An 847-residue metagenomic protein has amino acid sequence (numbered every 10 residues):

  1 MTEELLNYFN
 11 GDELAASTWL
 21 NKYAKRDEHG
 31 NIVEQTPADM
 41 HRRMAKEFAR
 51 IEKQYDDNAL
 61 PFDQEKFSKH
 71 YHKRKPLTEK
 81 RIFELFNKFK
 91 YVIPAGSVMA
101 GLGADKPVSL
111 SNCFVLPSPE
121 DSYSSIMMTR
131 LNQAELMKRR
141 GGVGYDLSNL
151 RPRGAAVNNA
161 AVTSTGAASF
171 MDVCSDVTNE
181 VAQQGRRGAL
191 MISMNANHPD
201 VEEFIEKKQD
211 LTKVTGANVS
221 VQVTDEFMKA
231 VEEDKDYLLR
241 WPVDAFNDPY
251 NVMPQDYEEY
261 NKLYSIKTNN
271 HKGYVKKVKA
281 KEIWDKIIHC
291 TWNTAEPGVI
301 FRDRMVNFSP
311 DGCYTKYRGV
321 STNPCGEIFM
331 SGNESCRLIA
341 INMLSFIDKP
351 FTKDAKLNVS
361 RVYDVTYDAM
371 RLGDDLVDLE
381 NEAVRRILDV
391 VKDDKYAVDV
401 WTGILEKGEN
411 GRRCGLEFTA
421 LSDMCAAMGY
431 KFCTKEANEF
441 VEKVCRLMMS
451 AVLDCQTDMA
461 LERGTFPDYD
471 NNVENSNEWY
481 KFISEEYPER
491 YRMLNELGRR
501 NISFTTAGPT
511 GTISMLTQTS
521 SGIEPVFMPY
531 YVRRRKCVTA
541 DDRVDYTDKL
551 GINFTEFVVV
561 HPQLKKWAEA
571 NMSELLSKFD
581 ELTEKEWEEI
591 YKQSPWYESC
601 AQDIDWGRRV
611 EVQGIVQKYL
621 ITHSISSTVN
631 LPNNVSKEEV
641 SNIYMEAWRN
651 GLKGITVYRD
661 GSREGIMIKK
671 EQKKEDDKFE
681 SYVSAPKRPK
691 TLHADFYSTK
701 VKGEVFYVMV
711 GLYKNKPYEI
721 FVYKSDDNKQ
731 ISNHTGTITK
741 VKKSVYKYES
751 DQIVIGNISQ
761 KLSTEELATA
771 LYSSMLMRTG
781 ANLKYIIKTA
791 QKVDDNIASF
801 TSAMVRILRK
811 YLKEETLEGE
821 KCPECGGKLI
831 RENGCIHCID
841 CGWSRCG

Functional and structural regions predicted by a protein language model:
M1-L110, P117, Y260-N269, W284-N293 (+4 more regions): Acidic/polar, glycine-rich intrinsically disordered N-terminal extensions of enzymes
E13, G319-V320, G326-F329, G373 (+4 more regions): Catalytic alpha/beta core of large soluble enzyme barrels
K25, E47-Q54, N58, F83-N159 (+8 more regions): Function-dense linear segments that define catalytic or interfacial modules in macromolecule-processing proteins
R74, I82-L85, P242-V243, V365-L405 (+4 more regions): Internal maturation/activation junctions in enzymes
S122, N132-E135, Y145-P152, N159-V362 (+8 more regions): Conserved catalytic cores of very large enzyme subunits
W648-Q672, I787, K792-E818: Long, highly charged low-complexity segments enriched in Glu/Asp and Lys/Arg with interspersed Ser/Thr
C822-C825, C838-C841: Short cysteine-rich clusters marking metal-coordination/redox-active sites
G842-G847: Short Cys/His-rich micro-motifs in 6-15 aa windows
